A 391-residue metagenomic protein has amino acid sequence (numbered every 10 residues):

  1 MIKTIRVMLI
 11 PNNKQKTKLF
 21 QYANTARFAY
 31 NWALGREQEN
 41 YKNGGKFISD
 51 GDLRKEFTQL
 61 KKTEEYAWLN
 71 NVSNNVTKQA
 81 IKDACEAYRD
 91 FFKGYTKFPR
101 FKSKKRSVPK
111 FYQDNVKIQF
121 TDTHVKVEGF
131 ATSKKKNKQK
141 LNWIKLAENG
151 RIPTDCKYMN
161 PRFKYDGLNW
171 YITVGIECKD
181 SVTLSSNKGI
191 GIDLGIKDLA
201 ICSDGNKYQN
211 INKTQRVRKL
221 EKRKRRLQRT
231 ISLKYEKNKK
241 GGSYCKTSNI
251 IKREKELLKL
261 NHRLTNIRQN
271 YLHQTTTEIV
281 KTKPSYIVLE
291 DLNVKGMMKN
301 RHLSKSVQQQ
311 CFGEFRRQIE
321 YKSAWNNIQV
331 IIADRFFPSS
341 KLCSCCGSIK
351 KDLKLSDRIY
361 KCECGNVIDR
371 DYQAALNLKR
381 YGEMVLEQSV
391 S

Functional and structural regions predicted by a protein language model:
M1-S391: Nucleic-acid substrate recognition interfaces
